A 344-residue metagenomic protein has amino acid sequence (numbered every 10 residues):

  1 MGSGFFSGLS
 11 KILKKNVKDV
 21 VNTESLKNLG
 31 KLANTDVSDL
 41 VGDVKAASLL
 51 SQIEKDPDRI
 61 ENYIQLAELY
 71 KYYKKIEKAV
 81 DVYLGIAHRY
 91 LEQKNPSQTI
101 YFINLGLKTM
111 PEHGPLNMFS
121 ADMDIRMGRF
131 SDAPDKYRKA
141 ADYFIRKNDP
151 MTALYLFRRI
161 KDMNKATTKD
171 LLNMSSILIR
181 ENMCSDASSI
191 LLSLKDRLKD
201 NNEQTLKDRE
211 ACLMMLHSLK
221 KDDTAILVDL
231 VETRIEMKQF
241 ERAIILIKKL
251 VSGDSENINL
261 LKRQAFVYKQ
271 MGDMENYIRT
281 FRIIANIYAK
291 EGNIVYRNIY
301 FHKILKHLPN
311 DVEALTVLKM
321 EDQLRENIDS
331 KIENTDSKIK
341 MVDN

Functional and structural regions predicted by a protein language model:
G2-N344: Repeat-based scaffolding regions
